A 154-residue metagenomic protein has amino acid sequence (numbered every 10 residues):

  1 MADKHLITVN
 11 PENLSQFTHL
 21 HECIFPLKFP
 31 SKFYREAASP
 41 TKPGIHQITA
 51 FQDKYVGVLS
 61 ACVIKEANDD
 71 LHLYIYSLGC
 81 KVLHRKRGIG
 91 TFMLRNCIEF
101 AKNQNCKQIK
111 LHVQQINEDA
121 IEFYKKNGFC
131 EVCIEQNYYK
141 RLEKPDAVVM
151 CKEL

Functional and structural regions predicted by a protein language model:
M1-E12, V148, E153: Conserved N-terminal entry element of GNAT/NAT acetyltransferase domains
P11-L83, L94-F100, Q104, E153-L154: Acetyl-CoA-dependent GNAT
V58, V132-I134: Residue-level detector of high-confidence beta-strand sites
K81-L83, R87, Q115-I116: Active-site acidic-Proline motif in GNAT/NAT acetyltransferases
K86-E99, E122-K126: Conserved acetyl-CoA-binding loop-helix of GNAT-fold acetyltransferases
R87, Q104-K107: Short coil/turn segments at alpha/beta junctions that flank glycine-rich nucleotide-binding fingerprints
Q104, K126-N127: Structural motif
K107, Q114-E118, C130, N137-L154: C-terminal "cap" of GNAT-fold acetyltransferases
